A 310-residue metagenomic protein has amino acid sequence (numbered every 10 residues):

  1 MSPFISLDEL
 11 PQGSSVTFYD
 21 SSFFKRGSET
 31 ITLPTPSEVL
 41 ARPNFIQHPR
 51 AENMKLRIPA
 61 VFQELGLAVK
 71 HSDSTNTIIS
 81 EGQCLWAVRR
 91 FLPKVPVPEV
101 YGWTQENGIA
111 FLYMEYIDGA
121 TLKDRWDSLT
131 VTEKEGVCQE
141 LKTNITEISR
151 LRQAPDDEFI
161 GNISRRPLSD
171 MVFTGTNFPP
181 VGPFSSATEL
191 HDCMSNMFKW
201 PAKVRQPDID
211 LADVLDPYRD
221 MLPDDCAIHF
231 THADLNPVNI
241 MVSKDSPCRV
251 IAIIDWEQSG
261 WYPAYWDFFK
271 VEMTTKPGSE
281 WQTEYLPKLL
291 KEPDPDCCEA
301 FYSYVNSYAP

Functional and structural regions predicted by a protein language model:
M1-P49: Juxta-kinase regulatory segment immediately upstream of eukaryotic protein kinase catalytic domains
T17, S21-S22, N44, P49-A51 (+1 more regions): Charged phosphate-binding loop/patch that engages nucleotide di/tri-phosphates or the phosphate backbone of nucleic
E38-P180: ATP-binding pocket architecture of kinase catalytic cores
E52, N76-I79, I209, E280 (+1 more regions): Conserved phosphate-coordination/catalytic loops
W86-R90, T143, E147-R150, A252 (+3 more regions): Residue-level signal for well-ordered alpha-helical scaffold segments within enzymatic catalytic domains
K134, E147-A233, S243-S246: An alpha-helical support segment within catalytic cores of ATP-dependent transferases
A187, D225, H229-T231, N236-V238 (+1 more regions): Active-site Asp-x-Gly
